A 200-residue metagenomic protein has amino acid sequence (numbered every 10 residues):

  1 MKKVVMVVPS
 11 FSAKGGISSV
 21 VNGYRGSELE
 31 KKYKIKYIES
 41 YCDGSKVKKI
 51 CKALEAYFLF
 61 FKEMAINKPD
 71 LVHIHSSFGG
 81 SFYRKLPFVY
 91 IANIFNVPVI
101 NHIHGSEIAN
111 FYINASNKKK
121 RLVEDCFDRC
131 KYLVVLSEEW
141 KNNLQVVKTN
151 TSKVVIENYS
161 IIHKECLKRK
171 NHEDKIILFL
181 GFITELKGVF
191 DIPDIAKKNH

Functional and structural regions predicted by a protein language model:
M1-C42, D194-K197: N-terminal subdomain of nucleotide-sugar transferases
V5, R169-K198: Conserved donor-binding/catalytic core segment of Leloir-type glycosyltransferases
K14, I162-E165, T184-V189: A short, basic/aromatic alpha-helical/loop segment that forms part of the nucleotidyl-sugar donor-binding site
K36-E63, I74-K85: A short, charged, and often flexible helix/loop element on the N-terminal side of the glycosyltransferase catalytic
N67-V72: Short acidic/histidine-rich motifs immediately flanking catalytic phosphotransfer sites in two-component signaling
S77-S81, V97-S116, Y132, I162: A short, histidine- and acid-enriched strand-loop-helix "catalytic/donor-clamping" loop that lines the nucleotide-sugar
F88-Y90, I94-F95, S116-Y132: Membrane-proximal helix-turn-helix segments that form the acceptor-binding/catalytic region of lipid-linked
L122-C166: Donor nucleotide-sugar binding/catalytic pocket of nucleotide-sugar-dependent glycosyltransferases
